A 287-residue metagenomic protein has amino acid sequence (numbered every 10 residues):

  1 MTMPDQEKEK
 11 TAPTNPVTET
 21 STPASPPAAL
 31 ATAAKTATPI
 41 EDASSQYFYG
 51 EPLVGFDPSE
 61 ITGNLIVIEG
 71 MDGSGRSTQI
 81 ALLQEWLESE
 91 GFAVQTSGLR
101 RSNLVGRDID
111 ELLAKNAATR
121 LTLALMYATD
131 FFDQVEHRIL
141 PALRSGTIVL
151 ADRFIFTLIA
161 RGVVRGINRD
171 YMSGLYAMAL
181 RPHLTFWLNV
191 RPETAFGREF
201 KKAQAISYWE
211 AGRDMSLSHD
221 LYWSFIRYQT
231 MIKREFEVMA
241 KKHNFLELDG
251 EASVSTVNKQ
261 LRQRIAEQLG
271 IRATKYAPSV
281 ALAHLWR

Functional and structural regions predicted by a protein language model:
T2-N15, P26, L30-S59, Q84 (+1 more regions): NTP-dependent small-molecule kinase module
P58-E85: Walker A (P-loop) phosphate-binding motif
L65-I68, I148, T185: Hydrophobic "anchor" residues on beta-strands that sit immediately upstream of conserved functional sites
E69-M71, R153-I155, A160, N189-R191 (+1 more regions): Anionic group-transfer/hydrolysis microenvironments
E90-L180: ATP-dependent small-molecule kinase phosphotransfer cores that center on conserved nucleotide phosphate-binding segments
S97, L188, L248: Hydrophobic residues at beta-strand termini and immediately following loops that shape nucleotide-binding pockets
R101-N103, I155-F156, V190-F196, V254: Conserved nucleotide-binding/hydrolysis micro-motifs of P-loop NTPases
L158-M231: A glycine- and Lys/Arg-enriched "phosphate-lid" helix/loop adjacent to the NTP-binding pocket of small-molecule kinases
